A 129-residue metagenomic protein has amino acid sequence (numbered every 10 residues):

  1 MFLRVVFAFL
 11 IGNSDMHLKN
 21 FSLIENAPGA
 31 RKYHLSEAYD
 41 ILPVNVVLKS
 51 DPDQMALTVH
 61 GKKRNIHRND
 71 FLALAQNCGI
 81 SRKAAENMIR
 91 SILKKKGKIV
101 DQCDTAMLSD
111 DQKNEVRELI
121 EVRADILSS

Functional and structural regions predicted by a protein language model:
M1-L18, S22-S129: Anionic ligand-binding catalytic core segments
